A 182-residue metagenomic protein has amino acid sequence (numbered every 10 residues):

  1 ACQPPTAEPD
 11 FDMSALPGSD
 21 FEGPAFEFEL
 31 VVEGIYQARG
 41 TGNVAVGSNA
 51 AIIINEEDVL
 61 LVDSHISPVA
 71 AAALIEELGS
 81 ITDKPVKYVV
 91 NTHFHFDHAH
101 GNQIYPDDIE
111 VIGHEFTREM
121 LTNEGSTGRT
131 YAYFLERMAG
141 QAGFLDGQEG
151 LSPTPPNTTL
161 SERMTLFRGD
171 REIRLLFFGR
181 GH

Functional and structural regions predicted by a protein language model:
P5-A25: N-terminal pre-domain segments of enzymes
E29-E77: Conserved beta-strand hairpin/beta-sheet module of binuclear metal-dependent hydrolase folds, prominently
G34, I53, D63, L78 (+5 more regions): Divalent metal-coordination and catalytic microenvironments
Q37, L60-D63, K87-N91, R174-L176: Short catalytic-loop micro-motif centered on adjacent basic/acidic residues
G42-N43, N55-E57, S64-P68, S80 (+4 more regions): A mature extracytoplasmic/lumenal domain signature
A70, E76-P156, T165: Active-site HxH/HxHxD metal-binding segment of metal-dependent hydrolases
T159-H182: Core dinuclear metal-dependent hydrolase active-site scaffold
